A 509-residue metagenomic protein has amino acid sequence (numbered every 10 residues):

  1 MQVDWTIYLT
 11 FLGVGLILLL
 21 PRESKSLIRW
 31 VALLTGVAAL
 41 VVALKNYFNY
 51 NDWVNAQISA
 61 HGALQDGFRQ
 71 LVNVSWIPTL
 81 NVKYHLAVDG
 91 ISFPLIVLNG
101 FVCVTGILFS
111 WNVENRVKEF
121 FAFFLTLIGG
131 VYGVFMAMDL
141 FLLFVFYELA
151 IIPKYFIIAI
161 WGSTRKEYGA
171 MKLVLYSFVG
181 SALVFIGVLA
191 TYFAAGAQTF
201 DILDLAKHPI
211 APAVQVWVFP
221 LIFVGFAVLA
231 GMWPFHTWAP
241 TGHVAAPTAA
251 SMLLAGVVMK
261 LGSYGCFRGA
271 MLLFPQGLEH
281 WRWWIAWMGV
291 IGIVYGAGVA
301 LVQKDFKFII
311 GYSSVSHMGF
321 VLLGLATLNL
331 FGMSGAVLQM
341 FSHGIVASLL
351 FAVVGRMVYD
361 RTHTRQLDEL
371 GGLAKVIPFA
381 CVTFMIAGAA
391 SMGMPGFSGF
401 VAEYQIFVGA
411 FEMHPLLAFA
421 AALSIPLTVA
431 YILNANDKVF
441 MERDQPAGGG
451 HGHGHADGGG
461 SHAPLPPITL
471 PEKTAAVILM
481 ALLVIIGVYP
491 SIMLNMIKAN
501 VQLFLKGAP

Functional and structural regions predicted by a protein language model:
M1-Q2, L16-A122, T199-K207, A499-F504: Transmembrane helix-loop-helix hairpins at membrane boundaries of multipass inner-membrane proteins
W5-L20, T35-N46, I96-S110, L127-I128 (+5 more regions): Central hydrophobic cores of alpha-helical transmembrane segments in multi-pass inner-membrane proteins across all
L9-T10, F144-I151, M340, A402 (+1 more regions): Hydrophobic core segments of alpha-helical transmembrane domains in multi-pass membrane proteins
F11, L33-L40, L125-T126, F219-I222 (+2 more regions): Alpha-helical transmembrane segments
S26-G36, Y168-F178, I377-A380, T469-I478: Alpha-helical transmembrane segments and their helix-start/interface "positive-inside/aromatic belt" motifs in integral
L34-N51, S177-V188, A380, P426 (+1 more regions): Hydrophobic alpha-helical membrane-insertion segments
T105-V113, G129-F141, K154-M441: Hydrophobic transmembrane alpha-helices and their helix-loop junctions in integral membrane proteins
H363, I377-F379, L433-P509: Cytoplasmic/organellar membrane-interface segments at the starts of transmembrane helices in multi-pass inner-membrane
